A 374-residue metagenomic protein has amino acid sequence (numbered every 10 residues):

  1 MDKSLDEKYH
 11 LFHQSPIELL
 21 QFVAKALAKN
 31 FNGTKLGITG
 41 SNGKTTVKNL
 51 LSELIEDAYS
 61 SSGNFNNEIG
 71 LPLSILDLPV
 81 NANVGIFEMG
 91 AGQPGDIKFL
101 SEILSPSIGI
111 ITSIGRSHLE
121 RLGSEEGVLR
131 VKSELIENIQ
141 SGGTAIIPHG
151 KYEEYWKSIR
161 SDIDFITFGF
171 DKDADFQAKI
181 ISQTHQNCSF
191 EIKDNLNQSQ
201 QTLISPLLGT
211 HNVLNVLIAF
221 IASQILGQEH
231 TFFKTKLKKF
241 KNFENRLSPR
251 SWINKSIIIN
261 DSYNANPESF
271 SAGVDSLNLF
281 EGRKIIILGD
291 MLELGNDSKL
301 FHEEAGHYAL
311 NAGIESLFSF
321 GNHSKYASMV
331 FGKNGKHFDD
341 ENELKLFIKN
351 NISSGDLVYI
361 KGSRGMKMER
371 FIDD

Functional and structural regions predicted by a protein language model:
D2-E7, I110-I257, G282, H307-S316 (+1 more regions): Acidic, Mg2+-coordinating active-site environments of NTP-dependent enzymes
S4-T144, H149, E154-D162, S223-L226 (+1 more regions): Phosphate-binding loop of NTP-binding sites
H10-S15, G335-L344: Short acidic-hydrophobic, aromatic-tinged amphipathic segments that line or gate anion-handling sites
I38, N245-R246, G365-R370: ATP-dependent carboxylate/acyl-activation modules
L78, L104, I139, K241 (+2 more regions): A generic alpha-to-beta junction signature in SAM-dependent methyltransferases
E102, K345-N351: Short amphipathic alpha-helix with an adjacent loop that forms part of the alpha/beta core around
F243, S262-N334: Active-site beta-alpha connecting loops in nucleotide-dependent enzymes
G335-H337, G355-D373: Peripheral docking tails and interdomain loops at the edges of cofactor- or intermediate-handling domains
